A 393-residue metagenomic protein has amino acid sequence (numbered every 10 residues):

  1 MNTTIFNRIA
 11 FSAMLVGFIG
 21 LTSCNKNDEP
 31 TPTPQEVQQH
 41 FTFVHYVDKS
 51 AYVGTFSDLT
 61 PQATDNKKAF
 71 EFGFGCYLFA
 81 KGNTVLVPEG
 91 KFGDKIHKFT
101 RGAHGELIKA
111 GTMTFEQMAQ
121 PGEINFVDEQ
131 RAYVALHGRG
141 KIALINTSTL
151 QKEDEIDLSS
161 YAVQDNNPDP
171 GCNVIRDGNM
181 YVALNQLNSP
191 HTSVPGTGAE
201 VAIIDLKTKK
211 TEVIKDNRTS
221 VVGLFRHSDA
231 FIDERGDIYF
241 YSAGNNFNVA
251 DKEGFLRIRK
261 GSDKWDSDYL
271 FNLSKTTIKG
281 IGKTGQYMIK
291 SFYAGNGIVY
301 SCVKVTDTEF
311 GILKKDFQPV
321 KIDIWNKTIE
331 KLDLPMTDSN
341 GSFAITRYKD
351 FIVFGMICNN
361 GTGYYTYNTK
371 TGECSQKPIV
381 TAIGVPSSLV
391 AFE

Functional and structural regions predicted by a protein language model:
M1-R8, A13-F43: Bacterial Sec-dependent N-terminal signal peptides
K26-E116, Q120-V127, R131-D154, G178 (+4 more regions): Acidic/polar, low-complexity intrinsically disordered N-terminal segments immediately downstream of a Sec signal
A63-F72, E106-F115, K152-Y161, T211-R218 (+3 more regions): Beta-propeller fold detector
E71-G82, Q117-N125, D165-C172, V222-D229 (+3 more regions): Repeated scaffold domains used in trafficking and secretory/extracellular systems, primarily beta-propellers
G82-N83, E129-Q130, G178, R235-G236 (+2 more regions): Short coil/turn segments that connect the beta-strands within blades of beta-propeller domains
V182-G198, F240-K252, S301-K314: Short, conserved, GDST-rich strand-edge loop motifs in beta-rich repeat architectures
P195-T208, K252-D263, K315-I324, N368: Beta-propeller blade signature
G285-M356: Loop/turn-rich, solvent-exposed surfaces of beta-rich toroidal or solenoidal domains
